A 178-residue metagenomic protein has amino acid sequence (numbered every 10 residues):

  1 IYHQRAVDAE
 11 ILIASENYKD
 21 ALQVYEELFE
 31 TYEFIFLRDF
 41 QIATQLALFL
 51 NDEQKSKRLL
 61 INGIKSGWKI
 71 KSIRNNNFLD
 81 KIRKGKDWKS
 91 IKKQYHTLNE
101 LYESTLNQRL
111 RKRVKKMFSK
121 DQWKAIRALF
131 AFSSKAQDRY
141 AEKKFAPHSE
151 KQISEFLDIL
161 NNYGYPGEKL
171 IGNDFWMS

Functional and structural regions predicted by a protein language model:
Y2-L37, L48-W176: Preference for long, solvent-exposed alpha-helical segments and helix-linker "stalks"
F40-Q41, Q45: The feature represents the first ordered module of a protein
